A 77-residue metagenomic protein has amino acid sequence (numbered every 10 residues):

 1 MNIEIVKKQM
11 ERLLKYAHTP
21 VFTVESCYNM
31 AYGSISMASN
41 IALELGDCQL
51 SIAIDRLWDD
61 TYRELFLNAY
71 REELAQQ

Functional and structural regions predicted by a protein language model:
M1-E4, Y70-Q77: Short intrinsically disordered terminal tails
M1-Y32: N-terminal acidic leader/helix
K8, C48, A75-Q76: Intrinsically disordered, low-complexity regions enriched in polar/acidic and amide residues
V21-Y62: Acidic, low-complexity, intrinsically disordered interaction modules
L65-L67: Alpha-helical linker/edge segments of TPR/alpha-solenoid repeat scaffolds and analogous pre-/post-domain helices
